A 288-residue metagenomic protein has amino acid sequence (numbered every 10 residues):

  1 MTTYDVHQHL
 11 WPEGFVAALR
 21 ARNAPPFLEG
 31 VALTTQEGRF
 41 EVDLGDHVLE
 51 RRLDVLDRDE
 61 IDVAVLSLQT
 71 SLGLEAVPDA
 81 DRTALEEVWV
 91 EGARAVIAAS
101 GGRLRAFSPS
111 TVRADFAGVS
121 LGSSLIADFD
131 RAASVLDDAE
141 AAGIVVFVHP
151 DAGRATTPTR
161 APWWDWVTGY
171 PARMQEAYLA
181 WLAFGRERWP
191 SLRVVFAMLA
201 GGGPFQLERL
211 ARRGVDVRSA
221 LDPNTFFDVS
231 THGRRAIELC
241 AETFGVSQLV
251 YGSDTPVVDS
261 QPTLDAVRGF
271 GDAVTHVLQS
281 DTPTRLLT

Functional and structural regions predicted by a protein language model:
M1-V6, P12-V63, E91-A98, G202-G203 (+2 more regions): Mid-to-C-terminal alpha-helical segments outside catalytic/metal-binding sites
H7-H9, H149, M198: Histidine-centered divalent metal-coordination motifs
P12, V145-P150, F184, P190-R193 (+1 more regions): Short, proline-centered helix/strand-breaking motifs
V42-H47, L74-A76, T111-V112, L125-R131 (+3 more regions): Acidic-and-aromatic substrate-binding clefts and catalytic sites of carbohydrate-active enzymes
L56-D62, A95-L104, W181-V194: A structural motif corresponding to the C-terminal end of an alpha-helix and its immediate exit/capping segment
D62, L66-E176, T255: Active-site gating/metal-coordination segments in enzymes
A99-R105, D115-V119, P190-S191, S219-P223 (+1 more regions): Short, surface-exposed connector motifs at secondary-structure boundaries
P162-F184, R193-T288: H/E-rich (His + Asp/Glu) clusters that bind or coordinate divalent metals
